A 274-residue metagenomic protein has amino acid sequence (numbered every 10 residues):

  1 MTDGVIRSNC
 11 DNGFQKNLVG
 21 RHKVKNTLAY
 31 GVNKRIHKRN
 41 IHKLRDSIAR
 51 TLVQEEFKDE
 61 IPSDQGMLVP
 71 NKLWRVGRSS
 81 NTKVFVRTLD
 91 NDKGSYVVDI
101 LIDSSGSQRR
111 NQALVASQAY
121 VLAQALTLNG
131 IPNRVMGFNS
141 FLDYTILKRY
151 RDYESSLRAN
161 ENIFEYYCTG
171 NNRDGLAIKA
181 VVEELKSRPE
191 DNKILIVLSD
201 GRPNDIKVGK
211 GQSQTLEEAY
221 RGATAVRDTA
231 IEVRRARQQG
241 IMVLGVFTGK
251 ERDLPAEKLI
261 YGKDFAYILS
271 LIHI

Functional and structural regions predicted by a protein language model:
M1-S95: Acidic/polar low-complexity segments with low predicted structural confidence
R75, D90-Y150, I194-L198, L244-T248: Von Willebrand factor
D99-R109, N160-Y167, Q214: Glycine- and acidic
V115-S117, R149-E154, G209-A219, L259-D264: Short secondary-structure boundary/capping segments
V135-E161, R252-I260: Short beta-strand-loop
I146, R151-K193, P203, R235-R237: Von Willebrand factor
R202-L259: VWA/integrin I-like adhesion module and closely mimicked acidic/polar interface patches used
I272-I274: Conserved small/polar residues in nucleotide/adenosyl-binding loops
